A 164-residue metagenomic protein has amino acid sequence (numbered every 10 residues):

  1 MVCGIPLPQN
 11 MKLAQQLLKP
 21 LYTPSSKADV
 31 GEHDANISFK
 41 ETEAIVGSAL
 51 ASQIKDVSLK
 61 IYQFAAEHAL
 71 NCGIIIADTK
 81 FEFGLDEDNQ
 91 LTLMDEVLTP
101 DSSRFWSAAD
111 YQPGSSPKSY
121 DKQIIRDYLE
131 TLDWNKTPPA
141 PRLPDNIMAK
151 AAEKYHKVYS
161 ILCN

Functional and structural regions predicted by a protein language model:
M1-D78, G84-N164: Acidic/polar, glycine-anchored loop/turn motif associated with catalytic or activation segments that engage anionic
